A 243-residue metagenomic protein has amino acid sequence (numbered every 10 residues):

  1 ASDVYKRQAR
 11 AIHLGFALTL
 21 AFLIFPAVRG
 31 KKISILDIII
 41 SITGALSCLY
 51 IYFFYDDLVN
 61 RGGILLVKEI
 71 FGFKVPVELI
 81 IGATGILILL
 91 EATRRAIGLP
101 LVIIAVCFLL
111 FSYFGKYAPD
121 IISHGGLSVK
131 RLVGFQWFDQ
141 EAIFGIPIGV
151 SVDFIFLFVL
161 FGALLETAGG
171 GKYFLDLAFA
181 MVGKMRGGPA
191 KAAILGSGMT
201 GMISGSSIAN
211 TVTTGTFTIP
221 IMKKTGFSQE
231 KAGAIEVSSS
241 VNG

Functional and structural regions predicted by a protein language model:
A1-Y5: Short, small-residue-biased leader/transition segments that mark boundaries at the very start of proteins
A11-V28, G44-I51, I80-T93: Central hydrophobic cores of alpha-helical transmembrane segments in multi-pass inner-membrane proteins across all
V28-I64: Alpha-helical transmembrane segments and their cytosolic membrane-interface
K32, N60-L160, L177: Hydrophobic transmembrane alpha-helices of multi-pass solute/ion transporters
D37-S47, I81-L87, L101-I104, A193: Hydrophobic alpha-helical transmembrane segments of polytopic
F161, L165-L175: Juxtamembrane interface elements at the cytosolic ends of transmembrane helices in multi-pass membrane proteins
D176-G243: Hydrophobic transmembrane alpha-helices that form the pore/transport pathway of multi-pass ion and small-solute
